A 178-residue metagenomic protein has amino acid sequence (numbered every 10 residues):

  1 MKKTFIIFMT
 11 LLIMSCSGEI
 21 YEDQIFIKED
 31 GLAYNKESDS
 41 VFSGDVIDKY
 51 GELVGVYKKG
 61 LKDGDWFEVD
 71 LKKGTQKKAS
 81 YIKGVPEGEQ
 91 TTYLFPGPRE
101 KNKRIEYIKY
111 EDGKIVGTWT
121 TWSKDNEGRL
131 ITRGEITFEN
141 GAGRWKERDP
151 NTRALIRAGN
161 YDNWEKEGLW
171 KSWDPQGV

Functional and structural regions predicted by a protein language model:
T4-M14: Sec-dependent N-terminal signal peptides
S15-V178: Glycine/tyrosine- and acidic-biased, solvent-exposed loop/turn segments at the edges of beta-strands
